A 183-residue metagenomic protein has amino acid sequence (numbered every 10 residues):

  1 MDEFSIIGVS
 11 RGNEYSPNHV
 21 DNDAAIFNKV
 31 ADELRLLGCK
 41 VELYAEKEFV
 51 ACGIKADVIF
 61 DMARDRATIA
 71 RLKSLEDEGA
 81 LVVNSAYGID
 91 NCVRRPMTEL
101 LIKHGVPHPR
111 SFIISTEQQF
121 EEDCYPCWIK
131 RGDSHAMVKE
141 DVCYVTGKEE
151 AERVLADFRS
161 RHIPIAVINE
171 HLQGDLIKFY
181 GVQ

Functional and structural regions predicted by a protein language model:
M1-I6: A short, charged/proline- and glycine-enriched loop that marks the coil->beta-strand transition at the N-terminal
I7-S115: Conserved N-proximal alpha/beta basic substrate-recognition cap immediately N-terminal to, or forming the N-lobe
K47-V50, E117-Q119, I168-L172: Short, solvent-exposed loop/turn elements at beta->coil junctions and helix N-caps that rim active or binding pockets
A56-F60, C127-K130, F179-G181: A short beta-strand motif that forms the metal-chelation/ATP-contact edge of phosphoryl-transfer active sites
Y87-G88, T116-Q119, G132-A136, E149-A151 (+1 more regions): Short acidic/polar capping segments at secondary-structure boundaries
L101, D123-E140, H162-I177: ATP-grasp fold ATP-binding core
S111-T116, C143-G147: Short acidic-hydrophobic, aromatic-tinged amphipathic segments that line or gate anion-handling sites
Y144-Q183: Phosphate-binding site of ATP-dependent enzymes
